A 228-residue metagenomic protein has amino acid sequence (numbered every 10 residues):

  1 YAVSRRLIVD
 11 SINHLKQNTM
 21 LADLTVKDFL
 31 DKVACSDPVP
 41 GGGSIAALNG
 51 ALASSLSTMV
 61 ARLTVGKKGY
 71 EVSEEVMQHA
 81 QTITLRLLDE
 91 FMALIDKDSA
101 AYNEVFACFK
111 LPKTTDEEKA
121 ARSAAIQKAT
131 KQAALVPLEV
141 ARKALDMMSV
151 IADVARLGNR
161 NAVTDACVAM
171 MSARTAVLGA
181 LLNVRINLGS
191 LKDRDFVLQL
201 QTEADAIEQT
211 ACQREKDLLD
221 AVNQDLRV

Functional and structural regions predicted by a protein language model:
Y1-T19: C-terminal non-catalytic interaction/assembly regions of soluble proteins
T19-L24, E139, V150, R185-G189: Polytopic transmembrane helical bundles with strong interfacial aromatic enrichment
L21-P40: Short, hydrophobic/aliphatic alpha-helical segments
C35-T58, A162-A180: Conserved phosphate/anionic-ligand binding catalytic regions in large, soluble enzymes, centered on
L48-L52, A80, L87-L94, A133-K143 (+4 more regions): Amphipathic alpha-helix face/heptad-repeat signature
K68-C108, I207, R214: A structural-propensity feature for long, helix-poor, extended segments
D98, Y102-M171, T175: Amphipathic alpha-helical interface segments
M147-V150, A162-A221, V228: Preference for long, well-ordered alpha-helical segments
